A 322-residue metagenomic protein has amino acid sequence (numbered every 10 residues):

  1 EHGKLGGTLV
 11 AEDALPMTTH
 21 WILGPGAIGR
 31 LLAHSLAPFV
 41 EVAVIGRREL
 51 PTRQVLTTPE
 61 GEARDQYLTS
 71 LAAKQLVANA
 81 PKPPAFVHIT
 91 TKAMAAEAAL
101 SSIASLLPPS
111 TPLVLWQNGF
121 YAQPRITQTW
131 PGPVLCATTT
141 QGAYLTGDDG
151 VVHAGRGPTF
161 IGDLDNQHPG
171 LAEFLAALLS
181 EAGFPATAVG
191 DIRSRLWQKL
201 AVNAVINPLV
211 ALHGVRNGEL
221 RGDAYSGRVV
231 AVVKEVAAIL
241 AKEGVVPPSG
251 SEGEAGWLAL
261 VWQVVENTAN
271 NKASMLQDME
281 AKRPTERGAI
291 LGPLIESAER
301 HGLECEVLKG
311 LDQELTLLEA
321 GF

Functional and structural regions predicted by a protein language model:
H2-L5: Cationic, low-complexity basic patches in intrinsically disordered or flexible, solvent-exposed regions
V10-L68: NAD(P)+-binding Rossmann beta1-loop-alpha1 motif at the extreme N-terminus of oxidoreductases
H20, E41-A43, L113, V134 (+1 more regions): Hydrophobic anchor at the start of a short beta-strand that flanks the dinucleotide cofactor-binding loop
L32, Q54-L56, G61-G150: Rossmann-like NAD(P)(H) cofactor-binding subdomain of soluble oxidoreductases
L107, G150-F160, A211-R221, N271-A281: Helix-loop-beta segment of a Rossmann-like dinucleotide-binding subdomain
W116-R195, K199, V205: Rossmann-fold dinucleotide-binding core
R193-A237: Active-site-proximal catalytic alpha-helix in oxidoreductases
V230-F322: NAD(P)-dependent Rossmann-like dehydrogenase/reductase catalytic/cofactor-binding core
